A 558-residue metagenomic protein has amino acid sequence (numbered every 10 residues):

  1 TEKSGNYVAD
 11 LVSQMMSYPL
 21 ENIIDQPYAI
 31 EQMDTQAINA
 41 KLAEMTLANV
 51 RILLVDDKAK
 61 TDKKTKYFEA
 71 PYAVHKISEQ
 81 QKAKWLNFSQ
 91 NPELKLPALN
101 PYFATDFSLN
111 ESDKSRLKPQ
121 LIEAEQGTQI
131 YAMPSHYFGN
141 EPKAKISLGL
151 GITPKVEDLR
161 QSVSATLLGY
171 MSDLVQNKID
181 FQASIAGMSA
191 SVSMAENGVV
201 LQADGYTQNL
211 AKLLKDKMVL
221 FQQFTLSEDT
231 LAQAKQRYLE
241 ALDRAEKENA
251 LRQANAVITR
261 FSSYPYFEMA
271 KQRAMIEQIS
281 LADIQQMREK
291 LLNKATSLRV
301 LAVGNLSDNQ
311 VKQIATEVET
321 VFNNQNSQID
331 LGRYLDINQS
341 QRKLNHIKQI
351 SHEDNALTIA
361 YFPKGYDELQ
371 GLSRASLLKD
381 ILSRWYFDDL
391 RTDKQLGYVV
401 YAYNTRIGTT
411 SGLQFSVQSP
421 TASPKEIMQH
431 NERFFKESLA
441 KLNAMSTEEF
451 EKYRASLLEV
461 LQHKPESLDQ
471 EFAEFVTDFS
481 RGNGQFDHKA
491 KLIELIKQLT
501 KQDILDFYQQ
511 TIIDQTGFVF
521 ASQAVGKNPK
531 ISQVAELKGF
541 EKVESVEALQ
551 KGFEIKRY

Functional and structural regions predicted by a protein language model:
T1-I38, R51-L53, N140-Q223, L231-Q278 (+7 more regions): M16 family metallopeptidases and their MPP-like homologs
K3-Q26, D56-K58, Y72-L167, N326-W385 (+1 more regions): His/Glu-based metal-binding/catalytic segments typifying zinc-dependent metallopeptidases
M33-A40, I130-M133, Q285, Q502-F507: Short alpha-helical segments and helix-capping/turn motifs at coil-helix boundaries
K41-R51, D57-K60: Extended, domain-scale alpha-helical bundle/helix-rich regions
N49-V50, L281-V318, T516: Non-catalytic, conformational "gating/processing" segments within enzyme and secreted inhibitor domains
M133-Y137, G187-S191, Q286-E289, N345-Q349 (+1 more regions): Short beta-strand/turn micro-motifs at beta-sheet edges
I284, K497-Y558: In a subset of proteins, long, contiguous C-terminal domains/tails are tracked
I314-I329: Glycine-centered hinge/linker elements that transmit conformational signals in sensory and ligand-binding systems
